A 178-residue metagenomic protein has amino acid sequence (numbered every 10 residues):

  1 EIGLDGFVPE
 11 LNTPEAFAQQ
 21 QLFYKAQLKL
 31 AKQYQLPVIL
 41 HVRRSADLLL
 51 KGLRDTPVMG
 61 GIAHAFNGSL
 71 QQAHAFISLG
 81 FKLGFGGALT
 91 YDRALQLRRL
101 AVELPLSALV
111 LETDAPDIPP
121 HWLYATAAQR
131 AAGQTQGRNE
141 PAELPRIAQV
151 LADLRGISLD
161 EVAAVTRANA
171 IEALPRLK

Functional and structural regions predicted by a protein language model:
E1, A31, F76, A101 (+3 more regions): Conserved, mostly hydrophobic/aromatic
L11-L22, A128, A132-N139: Alpha-helix N-cap and loop-to-helix initiation/capping positions
T13-L111, P119-W122: Catalytic pocket-lining loop regions of alpha/beta-barrel enzymes, especially the amidohydrolase/enolase/GH5 lineages
L30, R138-K178: Mid-to-C-terminal alpha-helical segments outside catalytic/metal-binding sites
S107-Q129, G133-G137: Short acidic/histidine-rich active-site segments
